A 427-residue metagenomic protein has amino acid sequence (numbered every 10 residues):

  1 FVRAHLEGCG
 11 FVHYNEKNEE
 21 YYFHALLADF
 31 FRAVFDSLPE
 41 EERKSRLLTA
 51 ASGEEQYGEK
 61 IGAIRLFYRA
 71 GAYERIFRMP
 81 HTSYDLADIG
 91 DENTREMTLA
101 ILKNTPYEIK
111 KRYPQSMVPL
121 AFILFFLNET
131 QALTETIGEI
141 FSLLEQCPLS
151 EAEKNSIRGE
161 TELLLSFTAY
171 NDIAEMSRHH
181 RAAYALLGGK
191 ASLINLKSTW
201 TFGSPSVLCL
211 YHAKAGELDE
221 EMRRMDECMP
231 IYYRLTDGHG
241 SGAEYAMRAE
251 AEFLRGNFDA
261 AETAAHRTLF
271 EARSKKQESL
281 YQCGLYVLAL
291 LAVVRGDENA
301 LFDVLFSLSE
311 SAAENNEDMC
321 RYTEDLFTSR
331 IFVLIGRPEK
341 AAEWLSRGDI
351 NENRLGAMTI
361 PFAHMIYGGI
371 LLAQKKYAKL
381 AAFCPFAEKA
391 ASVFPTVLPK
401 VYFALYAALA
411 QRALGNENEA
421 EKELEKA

Functional and structural regions predicted by a protein language model:
F1-V34, S45: C-terminal boundary/linker of central alpha/beta nucleotide-binding cores
A33, E40-I123, L127, A132 (+1 more regions): Extended alpha-helical scaffolding segments used for macromolecular assembly and cargo binding
E40-L47, G53, Y57-K60, Y73 (+10 more regions): Inter-repeat boundary and helix-capping residues of tandem alpha-helical solenoids
E41-K44, Y57, L86-A100, E129-L144 (+7 more regions): Helix-turn-helix repeat elements of alpha-solenoid scaffolds
L48, I61, H81, V118 (+9 more regions): TPR/TPR-like alpha-solenoid signature
Y84-D85, L102-P106, G138-S150, R181-I194 (+6 more regions): Amphipathic alpha-helical segments of tetratricopeptide repeats
I109-G284: Internal alpha-solenoid helical repeat scaffolds
